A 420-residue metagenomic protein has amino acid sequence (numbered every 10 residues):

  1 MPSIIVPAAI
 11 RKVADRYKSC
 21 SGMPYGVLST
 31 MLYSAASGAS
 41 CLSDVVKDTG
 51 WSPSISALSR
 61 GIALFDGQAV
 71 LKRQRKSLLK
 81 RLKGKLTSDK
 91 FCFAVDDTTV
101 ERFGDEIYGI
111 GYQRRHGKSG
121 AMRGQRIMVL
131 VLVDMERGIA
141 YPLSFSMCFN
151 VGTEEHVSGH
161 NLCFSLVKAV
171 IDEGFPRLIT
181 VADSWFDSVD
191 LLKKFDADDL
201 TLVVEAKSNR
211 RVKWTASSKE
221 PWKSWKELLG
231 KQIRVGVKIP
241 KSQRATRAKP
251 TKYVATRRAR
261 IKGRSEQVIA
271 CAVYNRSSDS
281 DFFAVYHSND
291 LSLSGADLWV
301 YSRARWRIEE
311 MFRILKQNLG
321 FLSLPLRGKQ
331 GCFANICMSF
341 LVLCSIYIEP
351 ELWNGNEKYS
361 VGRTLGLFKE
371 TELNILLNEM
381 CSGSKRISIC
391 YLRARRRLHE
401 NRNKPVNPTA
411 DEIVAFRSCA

Functional and structural regions predicted by a protein language model:
M1-L71: Gly/serine-rich nucleotide phosphate-binding loop at the start of the catalytic core of nucleotide/ADP-ribose-handling
I10, G38, A57, H116-R177 (+1 more regions): Electropositive, glycine- and tryptophan-enriched low-complexity nucleic-acid-binding patches
T30, V45, S54, D89-F103 (+6 more regions): Short, conserved catalytic/metal-binding motifs centered on acidic residues
L32, I62-R137, K249-R260: Active-site-proximal, Lys/Arg-enriched surface segment that forms a nucleic-acid-binding/basic interface patch
T99, K226, I233, G295-L326: Short amphipathic alpha-helical "interface-anchor" segments enriched in bulky aromatics
N150-A272, E357-T364, N403, N407-I413 (+1 more regions): An internal, acidic/charged active-site-proximal segment that coordinates divalent cations and/or engages
F321-L377: Basic, amphipathic alpha-helical segments enriched in Lys/Arg and hydrophobic/aromatic residues
R363-A420: Long, low-complexity C-terminal extensions of enzymes
